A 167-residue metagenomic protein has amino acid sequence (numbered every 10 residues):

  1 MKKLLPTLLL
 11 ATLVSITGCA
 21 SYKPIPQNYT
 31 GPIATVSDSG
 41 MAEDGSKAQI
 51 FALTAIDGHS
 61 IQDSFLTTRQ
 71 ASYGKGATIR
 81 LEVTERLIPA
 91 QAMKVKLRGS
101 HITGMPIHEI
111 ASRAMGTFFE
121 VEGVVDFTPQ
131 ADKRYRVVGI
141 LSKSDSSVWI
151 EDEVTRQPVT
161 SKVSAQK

Functional and structural regions predicted by a protein language model:
M1-S21: Sec-dependent bacterial lipoprotein signal peptides
C19-K167: Short loop/turn and low-complexity linker motifs enriched in small/turn-promoting residues
